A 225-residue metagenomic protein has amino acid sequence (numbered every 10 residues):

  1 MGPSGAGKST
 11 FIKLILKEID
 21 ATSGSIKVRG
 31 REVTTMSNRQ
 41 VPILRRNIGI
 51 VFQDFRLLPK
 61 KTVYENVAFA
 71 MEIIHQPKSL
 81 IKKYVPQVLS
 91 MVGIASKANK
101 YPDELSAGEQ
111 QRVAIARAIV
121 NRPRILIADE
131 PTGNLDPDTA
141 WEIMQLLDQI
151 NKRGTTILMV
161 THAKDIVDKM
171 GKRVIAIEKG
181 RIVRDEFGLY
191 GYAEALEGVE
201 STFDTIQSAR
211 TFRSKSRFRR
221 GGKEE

Functional and structural regions predicted by a protein language model:
L16: Helix-to-loop junction immediately C-terminal to a conserved catalytic motif
G24-E32: Conserved ABC transporter NBD signature motif
K61-F69: Short coil-to-helix segment of the ABC ATPase nucleotide-binding domain corresponding to the Q-loop/switch region
K100-D103, N121, R153: Conserved signature/switch motifs of ABC ATPase nucleotide-binding domains
Y101-L105, E109-Q111: Conserved ABC ATPase signature
L126-D129: Catalytic Walker B motif of ABC-type/P-loop ATPase nucleotide-binding domains
P137-T139: Helix N-cap at the start of a conserved alpha-helix in ABC-type nucleotide-binding domains
